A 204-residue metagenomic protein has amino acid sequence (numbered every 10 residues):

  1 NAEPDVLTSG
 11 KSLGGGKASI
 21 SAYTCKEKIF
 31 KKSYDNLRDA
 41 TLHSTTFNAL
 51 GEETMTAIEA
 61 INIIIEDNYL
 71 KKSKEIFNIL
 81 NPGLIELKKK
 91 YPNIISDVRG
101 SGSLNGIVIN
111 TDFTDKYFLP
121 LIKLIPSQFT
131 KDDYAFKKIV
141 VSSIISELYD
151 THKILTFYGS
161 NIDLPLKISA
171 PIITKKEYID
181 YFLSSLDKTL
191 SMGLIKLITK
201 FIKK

Functional and structural regions predicted by a protein language model:
N1-K204: Conserved N-terminal phosphate-binding loop of PLP-dependent enzymes in the Aspartate aminotransferase
